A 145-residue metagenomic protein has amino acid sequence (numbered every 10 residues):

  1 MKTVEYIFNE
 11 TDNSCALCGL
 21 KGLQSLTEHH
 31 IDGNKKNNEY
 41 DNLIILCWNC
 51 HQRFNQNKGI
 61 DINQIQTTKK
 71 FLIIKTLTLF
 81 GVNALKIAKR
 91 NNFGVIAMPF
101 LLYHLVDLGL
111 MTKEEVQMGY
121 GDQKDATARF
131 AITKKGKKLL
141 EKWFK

Functional and structural regions predicted by a protein language model:
M1-N9, S14-L46, F54-K70: Histidine-centered nuclease catalytic patch
K35, Y120-K124: A short beta-turn/loop motif at secondary-structure boundaries
H51: Acidic, metal-coordinating catalytic segment for phosphate/diphosphate chemistry, firing primarily on the Nudix
N63-N83: Short alpha-helical segments that sit at the start of domains
N83-A97: Short helix-coil junctions and helix-kink-helix linkers
N92-G94, G119-G121, K142-F144: Intrinsically disordered, compositionally biased regulatory regions that flank RING-type zinc-finger E3 ubiquitin
P99-G119: Basic amphipathic alpha-helical segments that dock to polyanions
Q123-K145: Short, amphipathic alpha-helical interaction segments positioned at domain boundaries
